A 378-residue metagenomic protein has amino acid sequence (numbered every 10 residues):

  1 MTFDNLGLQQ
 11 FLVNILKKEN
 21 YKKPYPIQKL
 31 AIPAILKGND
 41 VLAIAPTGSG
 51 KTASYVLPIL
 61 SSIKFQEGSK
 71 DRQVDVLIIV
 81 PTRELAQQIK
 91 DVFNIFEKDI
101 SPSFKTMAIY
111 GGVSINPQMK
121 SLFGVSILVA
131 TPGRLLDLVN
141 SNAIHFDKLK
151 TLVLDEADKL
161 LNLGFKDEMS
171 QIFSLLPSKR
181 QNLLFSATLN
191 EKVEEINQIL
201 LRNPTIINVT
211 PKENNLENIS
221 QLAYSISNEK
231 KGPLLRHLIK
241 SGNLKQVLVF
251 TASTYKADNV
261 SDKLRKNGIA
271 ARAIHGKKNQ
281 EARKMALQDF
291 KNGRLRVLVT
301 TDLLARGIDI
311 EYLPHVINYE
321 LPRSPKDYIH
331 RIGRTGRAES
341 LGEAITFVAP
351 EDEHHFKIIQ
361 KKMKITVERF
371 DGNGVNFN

Functional and structural regions predicted by a protein language model:
T2-N378: Conserved helicase RecA-like core
